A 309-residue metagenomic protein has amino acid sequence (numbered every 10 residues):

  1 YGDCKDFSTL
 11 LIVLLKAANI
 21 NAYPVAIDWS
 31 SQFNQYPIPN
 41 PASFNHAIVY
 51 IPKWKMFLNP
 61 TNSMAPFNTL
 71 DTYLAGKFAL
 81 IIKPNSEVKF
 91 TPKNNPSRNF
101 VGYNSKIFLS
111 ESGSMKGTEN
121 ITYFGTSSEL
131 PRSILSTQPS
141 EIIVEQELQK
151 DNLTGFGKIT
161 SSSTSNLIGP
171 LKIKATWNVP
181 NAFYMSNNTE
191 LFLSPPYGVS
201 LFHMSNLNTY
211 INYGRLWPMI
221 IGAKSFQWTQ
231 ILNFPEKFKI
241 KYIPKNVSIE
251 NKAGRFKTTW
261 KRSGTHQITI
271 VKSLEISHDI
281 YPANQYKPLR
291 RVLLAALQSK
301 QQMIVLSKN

Functional and structural regions predicted by a protein language model:
Y1-N309: A sensor for short, sequence-defined functional sites
